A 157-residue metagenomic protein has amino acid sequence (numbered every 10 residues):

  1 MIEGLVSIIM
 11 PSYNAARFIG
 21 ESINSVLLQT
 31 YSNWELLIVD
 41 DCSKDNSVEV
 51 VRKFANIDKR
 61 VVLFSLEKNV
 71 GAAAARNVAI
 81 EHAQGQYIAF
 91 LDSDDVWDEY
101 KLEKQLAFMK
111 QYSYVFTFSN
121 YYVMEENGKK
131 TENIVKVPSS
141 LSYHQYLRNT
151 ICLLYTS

Functional and structural regions predicted by a protein language model:
M1-S157: Nucleotide-sugar donor-binding/catalytic module of glycosyltransferases that assemble extracellular/cell-envelope
